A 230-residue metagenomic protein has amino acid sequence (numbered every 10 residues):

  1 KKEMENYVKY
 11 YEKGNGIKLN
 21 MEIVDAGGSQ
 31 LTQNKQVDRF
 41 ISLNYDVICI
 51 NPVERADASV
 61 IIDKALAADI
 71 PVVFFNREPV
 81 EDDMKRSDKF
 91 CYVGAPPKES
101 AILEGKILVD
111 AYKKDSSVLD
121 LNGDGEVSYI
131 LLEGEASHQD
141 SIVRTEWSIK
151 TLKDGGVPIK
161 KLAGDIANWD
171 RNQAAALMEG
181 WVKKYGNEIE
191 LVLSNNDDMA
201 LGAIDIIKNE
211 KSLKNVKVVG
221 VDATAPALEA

Functional and structural regions predicted by a protein language model:
K1-A230: A residue-level marker of the well-folded mature domains of exported/periplasmic proteins
